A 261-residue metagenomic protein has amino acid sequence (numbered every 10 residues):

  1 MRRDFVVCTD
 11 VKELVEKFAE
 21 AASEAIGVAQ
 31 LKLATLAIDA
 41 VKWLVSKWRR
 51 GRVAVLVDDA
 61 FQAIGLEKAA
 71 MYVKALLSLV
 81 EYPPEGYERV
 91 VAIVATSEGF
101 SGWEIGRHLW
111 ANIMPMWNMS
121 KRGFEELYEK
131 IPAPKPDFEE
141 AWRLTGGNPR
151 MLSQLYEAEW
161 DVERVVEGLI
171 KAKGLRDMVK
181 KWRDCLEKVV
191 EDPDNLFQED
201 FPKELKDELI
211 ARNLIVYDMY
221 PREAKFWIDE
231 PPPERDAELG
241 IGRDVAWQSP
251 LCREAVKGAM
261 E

Functional and structural regions predicted by a protein language model:
M1-L31: Conserved NTP-binding/hydrolysis module of P-loop NTPases
R2-F5, V55-F61, Y220: Short loop/turn segments at strand-loop or loop-helix junctions that form parts of catalytic or ligand-binding pockets
R2-R3, E104-R122: A short helix-turn-beta junction within AAA+ P-loop NTPase domains corresponding to the substrate/partner-engaging
V6, A172-E261: C-terminal leucine-rich, beta-strand-based interaction scaffolds used for sensing/assembly
Q30-H108: Conserved Walker B catalytic segment
Q62-G65, E85, K130-F138, R143: Non-catalytic recognition/regulatory regions in large multidomain proteins
W110, E126-A133, A158: Conserved AAA+ ATPase "sensor/coupling" helix adjacent to the nucleotide-binding pocket
A133-C185, K203-A211, M219: Amphipathic alpha-helical "lid/sensor" segments that cap RecA-like P-loop NTPase cores
